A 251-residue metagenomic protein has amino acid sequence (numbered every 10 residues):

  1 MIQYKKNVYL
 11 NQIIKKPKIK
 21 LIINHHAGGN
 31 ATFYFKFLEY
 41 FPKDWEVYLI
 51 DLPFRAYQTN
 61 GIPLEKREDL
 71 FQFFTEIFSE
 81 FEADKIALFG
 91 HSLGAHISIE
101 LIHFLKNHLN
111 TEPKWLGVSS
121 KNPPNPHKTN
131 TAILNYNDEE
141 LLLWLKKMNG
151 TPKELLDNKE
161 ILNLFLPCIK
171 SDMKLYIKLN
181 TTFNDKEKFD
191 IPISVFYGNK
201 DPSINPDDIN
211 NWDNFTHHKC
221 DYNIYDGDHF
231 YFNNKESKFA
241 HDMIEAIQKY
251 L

Functional and structural regions predicted by a protein language model:
M1-L251: Non-catalytic, mobile gating and regulatory segments of ester bond hydrolases
